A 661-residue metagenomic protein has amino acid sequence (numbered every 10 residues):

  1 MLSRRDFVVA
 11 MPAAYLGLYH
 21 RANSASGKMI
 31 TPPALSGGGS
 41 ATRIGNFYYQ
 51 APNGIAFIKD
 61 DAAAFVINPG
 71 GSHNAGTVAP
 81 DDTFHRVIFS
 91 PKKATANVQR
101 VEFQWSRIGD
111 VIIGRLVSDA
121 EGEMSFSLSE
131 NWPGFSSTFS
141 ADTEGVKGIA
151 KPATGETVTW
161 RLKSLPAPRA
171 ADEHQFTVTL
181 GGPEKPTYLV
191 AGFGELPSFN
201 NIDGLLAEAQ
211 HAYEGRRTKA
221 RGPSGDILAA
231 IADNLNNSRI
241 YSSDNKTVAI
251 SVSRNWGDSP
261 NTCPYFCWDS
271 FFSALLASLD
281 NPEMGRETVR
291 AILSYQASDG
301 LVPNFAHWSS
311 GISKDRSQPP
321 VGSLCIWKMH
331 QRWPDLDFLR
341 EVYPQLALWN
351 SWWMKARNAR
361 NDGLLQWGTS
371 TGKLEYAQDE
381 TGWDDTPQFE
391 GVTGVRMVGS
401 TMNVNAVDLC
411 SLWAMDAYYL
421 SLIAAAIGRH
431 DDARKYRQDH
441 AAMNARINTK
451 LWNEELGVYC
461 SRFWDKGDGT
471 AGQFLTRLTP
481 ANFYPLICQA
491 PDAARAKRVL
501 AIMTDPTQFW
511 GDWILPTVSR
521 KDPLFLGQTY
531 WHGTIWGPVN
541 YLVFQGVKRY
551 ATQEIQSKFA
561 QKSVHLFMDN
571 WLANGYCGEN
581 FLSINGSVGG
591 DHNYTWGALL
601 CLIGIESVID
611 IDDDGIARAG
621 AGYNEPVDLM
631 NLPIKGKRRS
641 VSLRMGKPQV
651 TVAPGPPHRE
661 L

Functional and structural regions predicted by a protein language model:
M1-A14: N-terminal secretory signal peptides and thylakoid transit peptides that target proteins across membranes
V8, L16-P223, W268, G590-A598 (+1 more regions): Terminal accessory carbohydrate-recognition/targeting modules of carbohydrate-active enzymes
K28-A56, A62-A63, Q318-R332, N453-I502 (+1 more regions): C-terminal capping/lid segments that line or modulate ligand- or cofactor-binding pockets
L180-L189, D299, P303-V321, W327 (+6 more regions): The feature captures the catalytic groove of carbohydrate-active enzymes
A220-W327, Q331-R332, L336-R340, A347 (+6 more regions): Substrate-binding groove/exosite segments of carbohydrate-active enzymes
P223-I240, L279-D280, A297, L336-V407 (+3 more regions): Active-site acid/base region of carbohydrate-active enzymes
A230, N234, A291, Q345-A359 (+3 more regions): Alpha-helical scaffold segments in carbohydrate-active enzymes
A277-V289, M329-A347, N361, A424-A441 (+3 more regions): Structural helix-adjacent loops and short alpha-helical linkers that scaffold large soluble proteins
